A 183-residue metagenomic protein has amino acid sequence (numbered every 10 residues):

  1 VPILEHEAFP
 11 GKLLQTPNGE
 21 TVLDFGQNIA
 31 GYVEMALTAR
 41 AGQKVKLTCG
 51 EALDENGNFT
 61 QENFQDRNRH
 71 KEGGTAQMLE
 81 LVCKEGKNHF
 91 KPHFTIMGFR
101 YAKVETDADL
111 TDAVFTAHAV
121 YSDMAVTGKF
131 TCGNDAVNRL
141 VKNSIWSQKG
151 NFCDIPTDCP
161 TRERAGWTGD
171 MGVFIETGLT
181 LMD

Functional and structural regions predicted by a protein language model:
V1-T161, D170: Extracellular/oxidizing-compartment recognition motifs
V173-D183: Well-ordered alpha-helical scaffold segments within catalytic/enzyme domains
